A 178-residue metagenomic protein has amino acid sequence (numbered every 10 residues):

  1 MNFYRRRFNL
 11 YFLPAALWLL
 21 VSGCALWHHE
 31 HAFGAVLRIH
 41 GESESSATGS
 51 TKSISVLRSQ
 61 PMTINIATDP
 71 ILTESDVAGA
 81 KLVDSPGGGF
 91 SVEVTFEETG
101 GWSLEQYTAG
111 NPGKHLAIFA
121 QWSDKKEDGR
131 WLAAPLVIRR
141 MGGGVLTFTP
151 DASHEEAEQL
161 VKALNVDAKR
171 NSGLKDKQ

Functional and structural regions predicted by a protein language model:
M1-S22: Sec-dependent bacterial lipoprotein signal peptides
N2-F3, C24-Q178: Structural signature of multi-pass, alpha-helical inner-membrane proteins
